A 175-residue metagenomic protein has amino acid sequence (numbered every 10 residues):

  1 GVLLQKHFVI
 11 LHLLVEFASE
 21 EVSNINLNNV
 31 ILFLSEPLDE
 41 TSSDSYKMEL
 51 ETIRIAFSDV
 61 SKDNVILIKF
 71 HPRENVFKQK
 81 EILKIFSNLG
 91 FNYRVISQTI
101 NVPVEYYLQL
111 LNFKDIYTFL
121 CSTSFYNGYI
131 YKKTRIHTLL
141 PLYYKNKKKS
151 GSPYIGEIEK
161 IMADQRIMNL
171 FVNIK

Functional and structural regions predicted by a protein language model:
G1-L38: A nucleotide-sugar donor-handling region in carbohydrate enzymes
G1-V2, R54-I66, F86-I96, K132-R135 (+1 more regions): Structural alpha-beta junctions
E20-S23, P37-G90: Redox- and metal-dependent alpha/beta enzyme cores, enriched for Fe-S-associated oxidoreductases and cofactor-handling
N28-D39, F70-R73, T138-Y144: Short loop/turn segments at strand-loop or loop-helix junctions that form parts of catalytic or ligand-binding pockets
K69-H71, I96-I100, L139-P141, I174: Conserved beta-strand termini and adjacent loop/short-helix elements that scaffold enzyme active sites in alpha/beta
E74-F125: Donor nucleotide-activated moiety binding/catalytic core segment of transferases that use nucleotide-activated donors
T123-K175: Catalytic binding pocket for nucleotide-activated donors in carbohydrate/polymer assembly enzymes
